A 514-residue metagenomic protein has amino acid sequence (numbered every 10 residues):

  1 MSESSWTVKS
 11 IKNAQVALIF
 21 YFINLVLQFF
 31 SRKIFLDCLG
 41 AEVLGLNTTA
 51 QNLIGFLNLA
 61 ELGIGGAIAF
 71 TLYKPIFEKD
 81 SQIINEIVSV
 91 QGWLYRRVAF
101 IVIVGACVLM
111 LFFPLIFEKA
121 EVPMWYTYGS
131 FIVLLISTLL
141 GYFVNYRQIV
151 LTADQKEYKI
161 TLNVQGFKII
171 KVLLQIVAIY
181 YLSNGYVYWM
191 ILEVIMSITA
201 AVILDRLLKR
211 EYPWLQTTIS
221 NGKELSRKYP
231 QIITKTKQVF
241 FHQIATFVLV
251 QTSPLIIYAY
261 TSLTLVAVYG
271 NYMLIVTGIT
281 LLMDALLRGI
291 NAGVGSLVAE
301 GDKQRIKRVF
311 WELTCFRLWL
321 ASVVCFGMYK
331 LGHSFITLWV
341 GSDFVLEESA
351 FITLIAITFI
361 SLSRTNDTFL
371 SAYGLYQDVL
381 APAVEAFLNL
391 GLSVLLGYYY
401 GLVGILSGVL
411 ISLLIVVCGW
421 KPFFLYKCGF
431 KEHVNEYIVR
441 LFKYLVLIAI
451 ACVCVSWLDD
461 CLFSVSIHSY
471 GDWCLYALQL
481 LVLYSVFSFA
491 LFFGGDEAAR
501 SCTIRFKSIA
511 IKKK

Functional and structural regions predicted by a protein language model:
M1-Q28, Q82-S89, W125-T127, S220-H242 (+2 more regions): N-terminal membrane topogenesis motif
M1-S10, Y186-W189, L204-V250, G293 (+2 more regions): Interhelical loop/hinge segments that connect adjacent transmembrane helices in multipass membrane
S2, F430-H433, S456-K514: Membrane-proximal transmembrane or re-entrant/amphipathic helices at the cytosolic face
K12-R32, F167, L192-K209, K223-S296 (+4 more regions): Transmembrane helical elements of multi-pass membrane transporters/channels
K33, L62-E78, A153, Y212-T217 (+3 more regions): Helix-loop junctions and terminal segments of transmembrane helices in multi-pass membrane transport/translocation
F35-N58, I87, Y186-I191, R227-K235 (+4 more regions): Interfacial/gating helices of multi-pass transporter permease domains
L36-C38, E42-V43, Y158, I169-A201 (+5 more regions): Membrane-interface helix-loop junctions in multi-pass transport and translocation proteins
T138-G166, V187, L354-E385, N389 (+2 more regions): Membrane-interface junctions at transmembrane-helix termini in multi-pass inner-membrane proteins
